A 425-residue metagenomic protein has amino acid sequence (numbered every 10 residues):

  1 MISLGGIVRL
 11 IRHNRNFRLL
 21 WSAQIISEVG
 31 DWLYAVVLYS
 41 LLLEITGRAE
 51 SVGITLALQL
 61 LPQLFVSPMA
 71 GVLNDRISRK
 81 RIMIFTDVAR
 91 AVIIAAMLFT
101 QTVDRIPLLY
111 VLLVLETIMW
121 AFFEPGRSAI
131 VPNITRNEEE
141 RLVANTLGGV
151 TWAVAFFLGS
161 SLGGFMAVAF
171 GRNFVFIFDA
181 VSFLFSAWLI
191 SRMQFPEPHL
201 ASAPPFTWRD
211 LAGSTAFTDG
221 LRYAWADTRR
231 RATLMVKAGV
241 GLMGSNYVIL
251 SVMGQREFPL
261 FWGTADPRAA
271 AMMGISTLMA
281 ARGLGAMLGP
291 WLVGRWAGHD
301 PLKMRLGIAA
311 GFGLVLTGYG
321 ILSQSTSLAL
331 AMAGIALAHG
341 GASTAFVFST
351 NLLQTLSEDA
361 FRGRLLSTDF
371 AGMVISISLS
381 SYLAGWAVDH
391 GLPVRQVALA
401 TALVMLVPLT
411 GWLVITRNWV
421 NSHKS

Functional and structural regions predicted by a protein language model:
M1-N16, A201-F217: Short, membrane-interfacial amphipathic segments enriched in basic
I2-P62, R222-R282: Helix-loop boundary and gating motifs at the non-cytosolic
N14, G47-R48, N137, G171 (+3 more regions): Short loop-to-helix capping motifs
R18-A35, L56-N74, S78-I93, L108-V168 (+7 more regions): Substrate-agnostic recognition of the 12-TM MFS/MFS-like secondary transporter fold
V36-T46, M97-V103, L158-F178, M253-A265 (+1 more regions): Transmembrane alpha-helix termini and helix-breaking/packing motifs in multi-pass membrane transporters
Y39, I94-Q101, G163, A167 (+8 more regions): Structural signal for membrane-spanning alpha-helices in multi-pass inner-membrane proteins, emphasizing helix cores
F65-M69, R76, I82, A96 (+3 more regions): C-terminal transmembrane bundle of multi-pass solute transporters/carriers
A129, N133-I134, F174-W208, L413-S425: Helix-loop junctions on the cytosolic side of multi-pass membrane transporters, especially the intracellular loop
